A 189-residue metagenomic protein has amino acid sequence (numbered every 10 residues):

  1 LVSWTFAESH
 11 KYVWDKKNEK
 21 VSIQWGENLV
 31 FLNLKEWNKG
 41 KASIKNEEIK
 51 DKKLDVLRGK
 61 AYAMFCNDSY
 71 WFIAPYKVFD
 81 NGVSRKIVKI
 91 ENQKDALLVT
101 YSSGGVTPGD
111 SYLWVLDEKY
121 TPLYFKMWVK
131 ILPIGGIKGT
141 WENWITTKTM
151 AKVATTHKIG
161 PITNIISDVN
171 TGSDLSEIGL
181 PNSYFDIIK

Functional and structural regions predicted by a protein language model:
L1-E47: N-terminal mature ectodomain segment of secretory-pathway/periplasmic proteins
L1-F6, A63-W71, V115-L132: Short, basic/low-complexity N-terminal boundary segments at the transition from targeting/disordered tails
V2, H10-Y12, V21, V83-K86 (+3 more regions): Residue-level detector of beta-strand structural context in well-folded domains
F6-E8, K17, G26, F79-N81 (+2 more regions): Residues that act as N-cap/strand-start positions at coil-to-secondary-structure junctions
D15-K17, I87-D95, T147-T149: Short, ordered beta-strand-loop transition motifs
L29-W37, I44-C66, V106, H157-K189: Catalytic loop of the DD-peptidase/beta-lactamase superfamily, centered on the K-T-G motif and neighboring
K41-P108, L132-G135, I187-K189: Flexible, processing/modification-adjacent segments and terminal tails in exported/periplasmic/extracellular proteins
K94-S183: Gly/Pro-enriched, hydrophobic low-complexity segments that function as extracytoplasmic propeptides/linkers
